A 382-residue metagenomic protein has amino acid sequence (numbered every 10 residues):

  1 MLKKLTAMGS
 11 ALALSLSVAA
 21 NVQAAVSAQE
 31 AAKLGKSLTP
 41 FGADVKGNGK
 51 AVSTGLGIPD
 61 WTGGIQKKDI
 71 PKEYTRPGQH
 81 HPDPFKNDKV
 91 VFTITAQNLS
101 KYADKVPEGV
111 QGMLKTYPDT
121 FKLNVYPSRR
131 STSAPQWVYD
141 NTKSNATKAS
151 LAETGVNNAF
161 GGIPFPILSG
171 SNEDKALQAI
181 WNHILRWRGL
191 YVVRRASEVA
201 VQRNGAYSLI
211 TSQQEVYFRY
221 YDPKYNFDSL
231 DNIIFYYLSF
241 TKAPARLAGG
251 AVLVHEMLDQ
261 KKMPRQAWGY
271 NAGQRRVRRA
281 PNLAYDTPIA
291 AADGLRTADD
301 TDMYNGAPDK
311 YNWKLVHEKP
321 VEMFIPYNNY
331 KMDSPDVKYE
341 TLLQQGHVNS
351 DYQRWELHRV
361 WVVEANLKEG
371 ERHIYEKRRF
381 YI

Functional and structural regions predicted by a protein language model:
M1-Q23: Gram-negative bacterial Sec-dependent N-terminal signal peptides
V22-A32: Cleaved targeting-peptide boundary
A31, N232, Q260-M263, G273 (+2 more regions): Active-site-proximal structural scaffolding
G35-R265, N271: Solvent-exposed N-terminal domain segments of exported/luminal and surface proteins
V199-R203, S208-A243, T301-Y381: Extended beta-strand-rich segments in extracellular/periplasmic secretory proteins, especially within noncatalytic
F235-S239, G250-P326: Acidic, serine/threonine- and glycine-rich low-complexity intrinsically disordered segments that serve as flexible
L247-G249, V277, Y375-K377: Short, mixed charged/polar active-site loops that provide acid/base catalysis or chelate metal/phosphate cofactors
H255-Q260, E376-I382: A short, surface-exposed beta-strand/turn
